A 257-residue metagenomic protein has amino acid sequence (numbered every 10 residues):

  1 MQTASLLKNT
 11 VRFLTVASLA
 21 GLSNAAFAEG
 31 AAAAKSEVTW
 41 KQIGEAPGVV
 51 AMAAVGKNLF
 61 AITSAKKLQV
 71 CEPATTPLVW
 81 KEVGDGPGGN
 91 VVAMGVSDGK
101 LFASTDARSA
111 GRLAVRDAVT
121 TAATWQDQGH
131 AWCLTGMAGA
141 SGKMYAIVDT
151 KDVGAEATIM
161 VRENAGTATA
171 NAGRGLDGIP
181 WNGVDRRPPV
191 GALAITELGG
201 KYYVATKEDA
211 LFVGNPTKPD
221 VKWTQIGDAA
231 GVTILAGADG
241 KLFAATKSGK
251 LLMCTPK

Functional and structural regions predicted by a protein language model:
Q2-L14: Bacterial N-terminal signal peptides that target proteins for export
E29-A61, V83, I179-V184: An edge-strand/N-cap motif at the start of beta-rich repeat modules
Q42-A46, G84-P87, D127-A131, G175 (+2 more regions): Surface loop/turn motifs at the tips and blade-to-blade linkers of beta-strand repeat domains
P47-V55, G88-D98, H130-G142, P188-L198 (+1 more regions): Repeated scaffold domains used in trafficking and secretory/extracellular systems, primarily beta-propellers
N58-A61, G99-A103, G142-A146, G200-V204 (+1 more regions): Entry beta-strands of beta-propeller and related beta-repeat scaffolds
A65, A107, T150-K151, E208 (+1 more regions): Residue-level signature of beta-propeller blades and closely related beta-rich strand-turn architectures in secreted
E72-T76, D117-T121, E163-T167, N215-P219 (+1 more regions): Short loop/turn segments that connect beta-strands within beta-propeller blades
A236-K257: Blade-level signature of beta-propeller repeat domains, shared across WD40, Kelch, NHL, RCC1 and BNR/Asp-box propellers
